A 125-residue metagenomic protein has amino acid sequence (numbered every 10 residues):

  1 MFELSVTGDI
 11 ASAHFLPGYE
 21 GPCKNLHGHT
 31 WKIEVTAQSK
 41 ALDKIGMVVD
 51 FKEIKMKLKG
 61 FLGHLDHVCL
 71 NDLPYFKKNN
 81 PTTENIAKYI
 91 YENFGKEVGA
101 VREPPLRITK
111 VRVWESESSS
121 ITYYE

Functional and structural regions predicted by a protein language model:
M1-E125: Charge-rich, low-complexity N-terminal segments
